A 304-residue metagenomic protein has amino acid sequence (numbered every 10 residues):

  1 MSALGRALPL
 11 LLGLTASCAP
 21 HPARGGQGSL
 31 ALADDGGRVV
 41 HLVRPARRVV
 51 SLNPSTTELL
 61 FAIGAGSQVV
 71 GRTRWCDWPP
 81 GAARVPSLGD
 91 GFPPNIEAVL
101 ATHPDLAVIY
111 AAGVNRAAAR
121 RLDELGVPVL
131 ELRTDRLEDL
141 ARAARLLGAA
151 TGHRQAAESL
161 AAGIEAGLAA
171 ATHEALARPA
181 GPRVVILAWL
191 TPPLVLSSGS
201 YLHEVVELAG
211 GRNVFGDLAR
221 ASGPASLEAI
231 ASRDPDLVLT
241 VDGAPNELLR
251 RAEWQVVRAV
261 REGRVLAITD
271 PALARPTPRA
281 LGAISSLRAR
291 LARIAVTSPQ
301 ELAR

Functional and structural regions predicted by a protein language model:
G5-S17: Bacterial N-terminal signal peptides
A19-P22: Bacterial signal peptide processing site
S29, R47-G113, G211-V214, D242 (+1 more regions): A short, structured surface patch at a secondary-structure boundary
S29, V39, D105-L106, Y110 (+3 more regions): Extracytoplasmic substrate-binding proteins
A33-G37, L88-E97, G113, L218-E228: Short helix-initiation/N-cap motifs at beta->coil->alpha
N53, A111-A112, A188, L218 (+3 more regions): Short secondary-structure boundary segments
T73, S198-S222, R264-A267: His/Asp/Glu-enriched short active-site or ligand-binding loop at hydrolase and phosphoryl-transfer sites
I96-H103, L125, P224-D234: Short helices/loops that flank or line small-molecule/ion binding pockets
